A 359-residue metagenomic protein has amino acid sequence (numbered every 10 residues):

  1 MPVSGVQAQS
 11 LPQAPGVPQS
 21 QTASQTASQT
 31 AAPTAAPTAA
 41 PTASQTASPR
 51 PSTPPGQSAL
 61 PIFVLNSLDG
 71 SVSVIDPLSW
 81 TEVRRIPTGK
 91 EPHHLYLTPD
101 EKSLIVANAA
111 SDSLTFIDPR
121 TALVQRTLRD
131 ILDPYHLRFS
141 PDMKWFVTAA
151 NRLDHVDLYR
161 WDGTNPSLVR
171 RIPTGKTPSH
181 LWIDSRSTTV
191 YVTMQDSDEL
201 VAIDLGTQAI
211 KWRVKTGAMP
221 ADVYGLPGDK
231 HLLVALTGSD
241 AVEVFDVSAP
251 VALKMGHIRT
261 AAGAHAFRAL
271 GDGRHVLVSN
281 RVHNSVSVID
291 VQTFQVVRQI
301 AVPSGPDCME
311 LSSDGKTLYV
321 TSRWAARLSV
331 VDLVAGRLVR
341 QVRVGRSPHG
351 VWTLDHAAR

Functional and structural regions predicted by a protein language model:
M1-R359: Predominantly soluble domains enriched in secretory-pathway, periplasmic, or organellar proteins
